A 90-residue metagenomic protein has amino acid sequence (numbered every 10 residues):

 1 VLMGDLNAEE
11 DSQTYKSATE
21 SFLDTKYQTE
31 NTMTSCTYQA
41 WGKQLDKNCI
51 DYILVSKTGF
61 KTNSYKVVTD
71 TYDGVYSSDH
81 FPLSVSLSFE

Functional and structural regions predicted by a protein language model:
V1, L6-E90: Metal-dependent phosphoester-hydrolase catalytic domains
